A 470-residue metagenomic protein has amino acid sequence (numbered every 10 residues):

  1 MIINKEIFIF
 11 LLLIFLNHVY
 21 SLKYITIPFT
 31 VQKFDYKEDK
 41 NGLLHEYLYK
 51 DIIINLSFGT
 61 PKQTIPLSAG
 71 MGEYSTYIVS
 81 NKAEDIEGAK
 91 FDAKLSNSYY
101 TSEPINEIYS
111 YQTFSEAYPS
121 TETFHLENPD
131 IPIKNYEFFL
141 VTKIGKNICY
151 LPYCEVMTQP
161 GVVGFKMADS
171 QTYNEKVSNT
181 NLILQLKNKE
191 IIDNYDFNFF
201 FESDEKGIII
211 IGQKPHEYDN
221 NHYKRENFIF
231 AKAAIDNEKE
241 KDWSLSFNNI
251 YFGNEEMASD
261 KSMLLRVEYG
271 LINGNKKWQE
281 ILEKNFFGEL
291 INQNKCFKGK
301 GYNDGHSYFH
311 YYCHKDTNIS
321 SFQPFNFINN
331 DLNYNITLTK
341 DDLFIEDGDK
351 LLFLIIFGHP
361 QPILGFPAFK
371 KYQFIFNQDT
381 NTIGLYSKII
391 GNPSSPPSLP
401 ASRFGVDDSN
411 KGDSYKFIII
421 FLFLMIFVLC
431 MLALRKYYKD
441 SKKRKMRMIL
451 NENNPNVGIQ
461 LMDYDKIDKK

Functional and structural regions predicted by a protein language model:
K5-S21: Cleavable N-terminal signal peptides of Sec/SRP-targeted secreted and luminal proteins
L22-L48, H125, P129-A258, K350-L354: Aspartyl protease catalytic domain
I25, T30, I144, S203 (+4 more regions): Aspartic protease catalytic domain
E46-L151, N292-K295, G299-Y302, S307: Signature of the N-terminal lobe/flap region of pepsin-like aspartyl proteases
L56-F58, P66-M71, T76-I78, V162-V163 (+5 more regions): Short hydrophobic beta-strand that contains or immediately precedes a catalytic carboxylate
G72-Y74, I131, K143-G145, A168-S170 (+10 more regions): Conserved beta-strand elements of beta-rich interaction domains across eukaryotes, especially beta-propellers
Y77-N81, T101-S102, N106-I108, E155-I183 (+3 more regions): Short beta-strand-centered segments at strand-helix junctions
P215, D260-K300, S307: Extracytoplasmic, non-cytosolic globular domains
